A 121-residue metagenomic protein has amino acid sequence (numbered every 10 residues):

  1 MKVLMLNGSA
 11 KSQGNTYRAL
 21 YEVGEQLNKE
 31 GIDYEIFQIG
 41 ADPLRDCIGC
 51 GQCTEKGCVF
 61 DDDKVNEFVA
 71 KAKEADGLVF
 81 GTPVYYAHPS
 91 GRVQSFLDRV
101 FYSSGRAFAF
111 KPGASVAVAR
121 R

Functional and structural regions predicted by a protein language model:
M1-S103: N-terminal beta1-alpha1-beta2 submodule of the flavodoxin-like/Rossmannoid cofactor-binding fold
G91, S104-R121: Short, glycine-/small-residue-rich phosphate/pyrophosphate-handling segment
